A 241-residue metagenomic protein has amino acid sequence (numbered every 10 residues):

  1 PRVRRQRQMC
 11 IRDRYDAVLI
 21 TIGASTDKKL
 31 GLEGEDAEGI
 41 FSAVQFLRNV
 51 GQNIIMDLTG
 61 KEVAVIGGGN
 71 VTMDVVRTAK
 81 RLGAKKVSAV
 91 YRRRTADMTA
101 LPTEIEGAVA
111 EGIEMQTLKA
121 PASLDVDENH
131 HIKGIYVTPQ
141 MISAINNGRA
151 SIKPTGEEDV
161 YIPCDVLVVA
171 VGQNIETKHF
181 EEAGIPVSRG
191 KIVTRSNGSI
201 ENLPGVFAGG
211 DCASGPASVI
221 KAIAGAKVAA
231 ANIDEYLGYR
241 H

Functional and structural regions predicted by a protein language model:
P1-I11: Single conserved hydrophobic/aromatic residue that forms the stacking wall/gate of nucleotide- or nucleobase-binding
Y15-G23, V65-I66, D165-V171: Short hydrophobic core segments
V18, I135-Y136, Q140, D159-V160 (+1 more regions): AMP-binding/adenylate-forming core of the ANL superfamily
E38-G60, I145-P216: FAD-site-proximal beta/loop scaffold in flavoenzymes
I55-A84: Rossmann-like NAD(P)H-binding beta-loop-alpha module
V75, C212-R240: A conserved FAD-binding loop/helix module that cradles the flavin
V76-S123, R240-H241: Rossmann-like dinucleotide-binding cores of NAD(P)H-dependent redox enzymes
